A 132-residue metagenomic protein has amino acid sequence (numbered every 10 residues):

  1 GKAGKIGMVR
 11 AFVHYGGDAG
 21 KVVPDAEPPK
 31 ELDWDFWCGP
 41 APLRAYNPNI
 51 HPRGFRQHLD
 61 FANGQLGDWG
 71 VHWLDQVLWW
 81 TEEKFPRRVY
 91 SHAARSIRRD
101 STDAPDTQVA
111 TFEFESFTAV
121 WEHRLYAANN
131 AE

Functional and structural regions predicted by a protein language model:
G1-N63, D68-E132: Contiguous beta-strand/loop segments that form the cofactor/metal-binding neighborhood of enzyme cores
